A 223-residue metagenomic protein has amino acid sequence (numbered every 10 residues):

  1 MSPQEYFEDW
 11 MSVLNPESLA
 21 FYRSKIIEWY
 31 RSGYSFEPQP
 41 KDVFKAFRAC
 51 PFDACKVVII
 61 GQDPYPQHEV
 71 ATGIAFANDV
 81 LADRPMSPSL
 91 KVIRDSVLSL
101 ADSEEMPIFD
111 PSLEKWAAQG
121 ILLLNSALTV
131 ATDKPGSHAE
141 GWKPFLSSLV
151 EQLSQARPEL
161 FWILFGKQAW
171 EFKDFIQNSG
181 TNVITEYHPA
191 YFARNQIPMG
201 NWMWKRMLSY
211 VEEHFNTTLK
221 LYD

Functional and structural regions predicted by a protein language model:
M1-S12: Generic N-terminal amphipathic, Lys/Arg-enriched alpha-helix
S12-Q177, N182-T185, Y191-R194, W202-Y210 (+1 more regions): A polyanion-binding, active-site-adjacent surface
